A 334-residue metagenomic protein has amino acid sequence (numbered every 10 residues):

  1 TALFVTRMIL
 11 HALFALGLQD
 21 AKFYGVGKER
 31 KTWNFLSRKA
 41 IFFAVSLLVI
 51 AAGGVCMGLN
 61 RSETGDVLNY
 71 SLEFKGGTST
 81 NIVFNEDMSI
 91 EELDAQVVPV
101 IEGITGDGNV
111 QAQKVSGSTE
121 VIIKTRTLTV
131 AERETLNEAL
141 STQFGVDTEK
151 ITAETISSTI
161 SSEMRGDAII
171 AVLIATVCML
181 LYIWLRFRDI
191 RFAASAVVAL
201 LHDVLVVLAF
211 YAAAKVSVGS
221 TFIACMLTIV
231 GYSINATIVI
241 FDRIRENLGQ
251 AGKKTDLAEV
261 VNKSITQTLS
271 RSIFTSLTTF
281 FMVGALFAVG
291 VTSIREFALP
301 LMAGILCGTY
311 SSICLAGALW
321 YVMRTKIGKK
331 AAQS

Functional and structural regions predicted by a protein language model:
T1-S334: A structural signal for conserved, well-ordered secondary-structure elements that form binding/interaction cores
